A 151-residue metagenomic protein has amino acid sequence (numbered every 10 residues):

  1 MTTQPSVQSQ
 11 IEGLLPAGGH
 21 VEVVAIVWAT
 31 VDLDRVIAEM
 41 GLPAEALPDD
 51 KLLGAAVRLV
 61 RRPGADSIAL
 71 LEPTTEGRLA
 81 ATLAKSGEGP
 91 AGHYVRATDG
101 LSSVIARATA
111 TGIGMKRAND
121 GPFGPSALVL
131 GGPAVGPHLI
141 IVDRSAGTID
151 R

Functional and structural regions predicted by a protein language model:
M1-V21, A25, L47-K51, A56-E72 (+2 more regions): Vicinal oxygen chelate
Q8-Q10, G77-A81: A short, acidic/glycine-rich surface segment
G19-E22, A84-P90: Short glycine-enriched loop/turn motifs at secondary-structure junctions
A29-A46, L101-T111: Amphipathic alpha-helical segments
T75-G77, D99-L101: Short Gly/Pro-enriched loop/turn and capping motifs at secondary-structure junctions
A81-L83, R117: Beta-strand-rich interaction surfaces with strong enrichment in secreted/lumenal proteins
